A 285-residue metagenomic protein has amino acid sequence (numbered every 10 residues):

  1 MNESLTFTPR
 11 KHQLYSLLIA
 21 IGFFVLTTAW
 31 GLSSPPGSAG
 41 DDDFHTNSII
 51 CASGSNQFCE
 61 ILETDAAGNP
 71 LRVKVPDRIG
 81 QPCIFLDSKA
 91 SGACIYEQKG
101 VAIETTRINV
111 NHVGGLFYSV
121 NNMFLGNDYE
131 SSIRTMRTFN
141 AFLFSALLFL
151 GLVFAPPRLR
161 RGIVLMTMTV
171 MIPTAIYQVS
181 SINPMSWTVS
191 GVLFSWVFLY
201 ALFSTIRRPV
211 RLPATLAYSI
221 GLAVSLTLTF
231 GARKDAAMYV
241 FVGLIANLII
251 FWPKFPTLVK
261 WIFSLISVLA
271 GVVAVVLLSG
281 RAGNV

Functional and structural regions predicted by a protein language model:
M1-A29, V259-L269: Start-transfer (signal-anchor) and selected internal transmembrane alpha helices of multi-pass inner/ER membrane
N2-E3, F198-P213, Y239-G271: Perimembrane helix-loop-helix junctions
G54-I133: Interfacial juxtamembrane loops and adjacent helix segments that form the catalytic/substrate-binding surfaces
T135-R158: Transmembrane-helix motifs of polytopic, lipid-linked glycan transferases
L165-P173: Transmembrane and membrane-interface helices of multi-pass, inner-membrane envelope-modifying transferases
S180-T188: Short acidic/glycine- and proline-prone juxtamembrane loop motifs at membrane-interface regions of multi-pass membrane
V189-R208, Y218-I220, V224-L226: Specific aromatic-rich, kink-prone transmembrane helix
T215-K234, Y239-I245: Membrane-interface alpha helices of multi-pass inner-membrane proteins
